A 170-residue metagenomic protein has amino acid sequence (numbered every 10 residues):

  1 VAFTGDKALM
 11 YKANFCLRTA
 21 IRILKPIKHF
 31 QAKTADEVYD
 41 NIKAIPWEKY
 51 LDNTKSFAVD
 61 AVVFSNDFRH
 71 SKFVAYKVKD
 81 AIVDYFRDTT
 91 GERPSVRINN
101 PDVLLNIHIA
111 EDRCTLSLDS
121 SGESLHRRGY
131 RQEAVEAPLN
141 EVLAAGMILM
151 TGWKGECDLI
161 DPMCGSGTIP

Functional and structural regions predicted by a protein language model:
V1-P101: Non-catalytic nucleic-acid substrate-recognition regions in nucleic-acid-modifying enzymes
W47-E48, S95-V96, L104-N106, L149-M150 (+1 more regions): A generic local secondary-structure boundary/capping motif
V59, I107, M147: A residue-level signal for conserved active-site and pocket-lining positions in enzyme catalytic cores
S65, R113, G122, T168: Short loop/turn segments at secondary-structure transitions that flank enzyme active sites
P94-A110, G167-T168: Positively charged, low-complexity, intrinsically disordered RNA-binding extensions
L105-S121: C-terminal edge-of-domain segments
L116-M150: SAM-dependent Rossmann-like transferase core, predominantly class I methyltransferases with a strong bias toward
L139-P170: Conserved S-adenosyl-L-methionine
